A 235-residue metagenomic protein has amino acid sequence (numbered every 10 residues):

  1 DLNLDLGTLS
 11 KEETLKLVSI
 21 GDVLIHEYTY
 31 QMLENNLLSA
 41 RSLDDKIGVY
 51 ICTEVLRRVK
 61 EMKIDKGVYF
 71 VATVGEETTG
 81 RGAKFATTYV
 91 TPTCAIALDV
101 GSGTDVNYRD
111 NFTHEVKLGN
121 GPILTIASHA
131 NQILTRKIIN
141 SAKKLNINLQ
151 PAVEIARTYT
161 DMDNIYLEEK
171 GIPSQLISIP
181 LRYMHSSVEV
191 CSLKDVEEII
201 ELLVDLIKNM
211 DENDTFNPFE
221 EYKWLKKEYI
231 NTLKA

Functional and structural regions predicted by a protein language model:
D1-A235: N-terminal hydrophobic/helix-forming segments and targeting peptides
